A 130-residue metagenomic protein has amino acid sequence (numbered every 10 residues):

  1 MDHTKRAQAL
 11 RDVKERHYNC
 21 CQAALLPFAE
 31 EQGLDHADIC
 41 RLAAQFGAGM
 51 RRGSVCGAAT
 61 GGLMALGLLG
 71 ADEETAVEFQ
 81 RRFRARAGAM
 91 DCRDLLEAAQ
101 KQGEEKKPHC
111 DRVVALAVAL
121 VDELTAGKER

Functional and structural regions predicted by a protein language model:
M1-K14: Polybasic, low-complexity association/targeting segments
D2, E74-R130: C-terminal binding/interaction regions
H17-C21, I39, V55, D72 (+3 more regions): Generic structural signal for well-ordered, non-membrane alpha-helical segments in soluble metabolic enzymes
A24, F28, L42-G47, F83 (+1 more regions): Short alpha-helical scaffolding segments that buttress acidic/His motifs in well-ordered protein cores
A24-F28, A59-L69, A117, V121: Buried hydrophobic packing segments
L25-A43, G88-L95: Acidic-glycine-rich active-site phosphate/pyrophosphate-binding loop
E30-L42, L68-R81: Phosphate-handling active-site elements
Q45-L66: Glycine/serine-rich anion-binding loops at beta->alpha junctions that coordinate negatively charged ligand groups
